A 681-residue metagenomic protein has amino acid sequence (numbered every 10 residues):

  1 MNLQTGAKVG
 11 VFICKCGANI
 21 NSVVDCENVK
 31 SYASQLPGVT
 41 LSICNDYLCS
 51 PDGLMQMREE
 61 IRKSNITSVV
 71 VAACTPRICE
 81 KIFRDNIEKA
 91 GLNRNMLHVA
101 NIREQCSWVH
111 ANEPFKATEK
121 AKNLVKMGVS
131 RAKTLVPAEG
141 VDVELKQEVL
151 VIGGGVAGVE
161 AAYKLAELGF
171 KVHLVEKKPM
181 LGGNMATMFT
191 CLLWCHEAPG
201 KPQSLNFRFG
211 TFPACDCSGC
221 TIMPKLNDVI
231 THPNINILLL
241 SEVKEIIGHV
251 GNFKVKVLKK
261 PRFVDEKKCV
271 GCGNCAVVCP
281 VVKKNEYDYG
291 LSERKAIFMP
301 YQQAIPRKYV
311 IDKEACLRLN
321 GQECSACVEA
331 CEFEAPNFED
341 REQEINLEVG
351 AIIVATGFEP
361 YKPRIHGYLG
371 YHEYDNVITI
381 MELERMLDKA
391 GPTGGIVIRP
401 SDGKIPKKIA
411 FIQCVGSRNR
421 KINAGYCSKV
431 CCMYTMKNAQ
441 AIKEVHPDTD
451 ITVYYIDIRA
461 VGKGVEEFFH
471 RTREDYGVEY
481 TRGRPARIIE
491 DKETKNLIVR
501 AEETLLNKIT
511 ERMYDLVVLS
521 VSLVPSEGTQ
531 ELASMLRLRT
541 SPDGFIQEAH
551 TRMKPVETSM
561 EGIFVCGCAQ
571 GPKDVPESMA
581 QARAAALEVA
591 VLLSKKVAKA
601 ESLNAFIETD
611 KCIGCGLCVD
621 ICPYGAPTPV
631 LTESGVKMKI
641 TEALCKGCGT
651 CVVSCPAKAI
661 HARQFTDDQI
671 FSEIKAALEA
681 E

Functional and structural regions predicted by a protein language model:
M1-E681: Residues forming the flavin
